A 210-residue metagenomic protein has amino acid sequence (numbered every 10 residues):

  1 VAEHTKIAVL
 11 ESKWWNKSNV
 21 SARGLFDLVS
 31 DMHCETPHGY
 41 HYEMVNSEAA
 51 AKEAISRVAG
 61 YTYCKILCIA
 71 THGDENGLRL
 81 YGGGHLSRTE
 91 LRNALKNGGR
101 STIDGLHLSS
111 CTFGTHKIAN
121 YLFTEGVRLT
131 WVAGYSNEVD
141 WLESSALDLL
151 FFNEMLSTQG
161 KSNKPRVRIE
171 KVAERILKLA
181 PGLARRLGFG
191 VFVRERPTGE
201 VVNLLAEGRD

Functional and structural regions predicted by a protein language model:
V1-I66, T102-G105, S109: A domain-level signal for caspase-like cysteine endopeptidase catalytic cores and their zymogen-processing architecture
W14-S18, A49-A50, G73-G77, T112-H116 (+1 more regions): Short acidic, S/G/P-rich loop/turn micro-motifs used as interaction or catalytic elements
W15-V20, L78-L86, G160-K164: Short, flexible/disordered intra-domain loops and linkers
S21-V29, K52-A54, G82-L95, H116-A119 (+1 more regions): Well-ordered, non-membrane alpha-helical segments in soluble/globular domains
I55-A94: A glycine-rich, hydrophobic loop/mini-helix early in the fold
G82-S145: Catalytic cores of nucleophile-dependent amide-cleaving enzymes
R88-L95, Q159-D210: Caspase-like cysteine protease fold
S145-T158: Short, small-residue alpha-helix embedded
